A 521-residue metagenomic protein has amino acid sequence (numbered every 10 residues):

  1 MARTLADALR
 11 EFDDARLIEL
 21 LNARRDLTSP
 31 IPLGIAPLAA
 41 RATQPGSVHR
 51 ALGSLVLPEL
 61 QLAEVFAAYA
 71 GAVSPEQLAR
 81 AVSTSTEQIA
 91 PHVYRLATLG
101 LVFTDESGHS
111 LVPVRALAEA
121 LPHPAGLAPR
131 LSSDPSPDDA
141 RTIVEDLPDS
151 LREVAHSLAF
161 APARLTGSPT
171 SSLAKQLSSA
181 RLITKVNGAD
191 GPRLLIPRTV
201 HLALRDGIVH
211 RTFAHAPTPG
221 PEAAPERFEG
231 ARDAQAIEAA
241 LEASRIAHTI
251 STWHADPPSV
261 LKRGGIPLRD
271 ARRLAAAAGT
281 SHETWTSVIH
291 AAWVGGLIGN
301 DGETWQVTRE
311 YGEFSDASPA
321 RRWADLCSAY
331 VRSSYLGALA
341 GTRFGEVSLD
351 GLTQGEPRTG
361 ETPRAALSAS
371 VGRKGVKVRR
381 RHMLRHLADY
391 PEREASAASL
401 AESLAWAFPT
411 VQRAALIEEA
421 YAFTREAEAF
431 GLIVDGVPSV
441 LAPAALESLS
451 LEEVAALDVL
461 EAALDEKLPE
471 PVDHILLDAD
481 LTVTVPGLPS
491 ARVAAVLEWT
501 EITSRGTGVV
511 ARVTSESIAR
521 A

Functional and structural regions predicted by a protein language model:
M1-A42, G53, F103-T104, T184-K185 (+4 more regions): N-terminal domain-start signal
M1-P75, L99-L101, D105, A118-E119 (+2 more regions): Charged, amphipathic alpha-helical stretches
L52-A81, S133-S168, E226-A277, S368-P409: Short amphipathic alpha-helical interface segments
S54-L62, Y69, A79-G126, L173-H210: Death-fold interaction domains
A81-D105, D149-S150, L165-G188, A278-V294 (+2 more regions): Short amphipathic alpha-helical interaction segments
S107-L127, A189-H210, E303-A324, P438-L457: Short, cationic-aromatic polyanion-contact patches
R227, A231-S244, S328-A521: Extended alpha-helical interface modules used as scaffolds for assembling large macromolecular complexes
T280-G341: Domain-level detector for long, ordered catalytic/regulatory cores in large eukaryotic signaling and trafficking
